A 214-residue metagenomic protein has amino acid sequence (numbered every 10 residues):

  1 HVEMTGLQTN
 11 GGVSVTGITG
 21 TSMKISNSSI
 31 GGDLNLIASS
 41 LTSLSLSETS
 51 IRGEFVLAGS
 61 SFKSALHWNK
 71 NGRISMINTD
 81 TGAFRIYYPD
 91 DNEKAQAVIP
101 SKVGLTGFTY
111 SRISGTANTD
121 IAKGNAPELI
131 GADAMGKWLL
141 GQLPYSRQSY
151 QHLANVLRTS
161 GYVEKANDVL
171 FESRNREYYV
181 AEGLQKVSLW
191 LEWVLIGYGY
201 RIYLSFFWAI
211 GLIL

Functional and structural regions predicted by a protein language model:
H1-S188: N-terminal leader/targeting and pre-domain segments
Q185-L214: Core alpha-helical transmembrane segments of integral membrane proteins
